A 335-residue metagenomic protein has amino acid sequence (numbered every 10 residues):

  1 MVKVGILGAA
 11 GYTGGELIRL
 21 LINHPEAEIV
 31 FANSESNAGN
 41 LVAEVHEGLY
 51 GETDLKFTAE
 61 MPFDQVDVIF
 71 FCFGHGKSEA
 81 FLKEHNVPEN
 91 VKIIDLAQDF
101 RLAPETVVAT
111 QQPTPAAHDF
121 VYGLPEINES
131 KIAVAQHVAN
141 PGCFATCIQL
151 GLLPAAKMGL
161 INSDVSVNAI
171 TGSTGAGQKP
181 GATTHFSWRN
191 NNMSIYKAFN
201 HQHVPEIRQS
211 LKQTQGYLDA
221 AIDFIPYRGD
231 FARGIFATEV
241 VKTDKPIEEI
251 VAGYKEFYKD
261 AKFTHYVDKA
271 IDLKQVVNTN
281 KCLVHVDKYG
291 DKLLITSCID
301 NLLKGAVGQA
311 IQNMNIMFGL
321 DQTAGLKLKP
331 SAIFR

Functional and structural regions predicted by a protein language model:
V2-N191, Y196-A198, Y217, H285-Y289 (+2 more regions): N-terminal Rossmann-like NAD(P) cofactor-binding subdomain of oxidoreductases, focused on the glycine-rich
G11, H75-G76, G142, H201 (+3 more regions): Short, surface-exposed acidic/glycine-rich loop or hinge patches that mediate macromolecular interfaces
I18, Q149-A156, V204-R208, K255 (+1 more regions): Predominant activation on well-ordered alpha-helical scaffold segments within soluble catalytic domains
G51, H75-H85, K212-I222, H265-Q275 (+1 more regions): Short secondary-structure transition/capping segments
I195-F199, Y227, D272-V276: Short Gly/Pro-enriched turn/cap motifs at secondary-structure boundaries
N200-V267: C-terminal substrate-binding/catalytic lobe of Rossmann-fold NAD(P)-dependent dehydrogenases
A237-R335: C-terminal active-site/capping subdomain that shapes the small-molecule cofactor and substrate pocket of enzyme
